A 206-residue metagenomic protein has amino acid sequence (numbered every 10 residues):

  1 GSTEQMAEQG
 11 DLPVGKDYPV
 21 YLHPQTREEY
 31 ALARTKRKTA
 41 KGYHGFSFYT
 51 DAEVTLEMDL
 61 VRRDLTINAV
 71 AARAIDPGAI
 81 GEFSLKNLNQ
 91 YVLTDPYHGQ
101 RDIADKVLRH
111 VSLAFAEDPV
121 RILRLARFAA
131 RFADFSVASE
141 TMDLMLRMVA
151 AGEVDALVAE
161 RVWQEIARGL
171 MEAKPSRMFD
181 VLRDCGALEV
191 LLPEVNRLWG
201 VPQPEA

Functional and structural regions predicted by a protein language model:
G1-A206: Catalytic cores of the polymerase beta-like nucleotidyltransferase superfamily and closely associated nucleotide
